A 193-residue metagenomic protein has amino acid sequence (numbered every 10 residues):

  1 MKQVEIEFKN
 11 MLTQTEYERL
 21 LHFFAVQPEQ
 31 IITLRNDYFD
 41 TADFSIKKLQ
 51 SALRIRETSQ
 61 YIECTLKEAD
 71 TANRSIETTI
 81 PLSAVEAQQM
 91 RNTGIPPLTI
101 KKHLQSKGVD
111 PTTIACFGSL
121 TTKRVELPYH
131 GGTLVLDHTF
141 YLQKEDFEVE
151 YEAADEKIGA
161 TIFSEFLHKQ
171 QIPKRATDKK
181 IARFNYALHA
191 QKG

Functional and structural regions predicted by a protein language model:
M1-G193: Phosphate-end processing signature that detects enzymes handling 5′-triphosphorylated RNA and polyphosphate
